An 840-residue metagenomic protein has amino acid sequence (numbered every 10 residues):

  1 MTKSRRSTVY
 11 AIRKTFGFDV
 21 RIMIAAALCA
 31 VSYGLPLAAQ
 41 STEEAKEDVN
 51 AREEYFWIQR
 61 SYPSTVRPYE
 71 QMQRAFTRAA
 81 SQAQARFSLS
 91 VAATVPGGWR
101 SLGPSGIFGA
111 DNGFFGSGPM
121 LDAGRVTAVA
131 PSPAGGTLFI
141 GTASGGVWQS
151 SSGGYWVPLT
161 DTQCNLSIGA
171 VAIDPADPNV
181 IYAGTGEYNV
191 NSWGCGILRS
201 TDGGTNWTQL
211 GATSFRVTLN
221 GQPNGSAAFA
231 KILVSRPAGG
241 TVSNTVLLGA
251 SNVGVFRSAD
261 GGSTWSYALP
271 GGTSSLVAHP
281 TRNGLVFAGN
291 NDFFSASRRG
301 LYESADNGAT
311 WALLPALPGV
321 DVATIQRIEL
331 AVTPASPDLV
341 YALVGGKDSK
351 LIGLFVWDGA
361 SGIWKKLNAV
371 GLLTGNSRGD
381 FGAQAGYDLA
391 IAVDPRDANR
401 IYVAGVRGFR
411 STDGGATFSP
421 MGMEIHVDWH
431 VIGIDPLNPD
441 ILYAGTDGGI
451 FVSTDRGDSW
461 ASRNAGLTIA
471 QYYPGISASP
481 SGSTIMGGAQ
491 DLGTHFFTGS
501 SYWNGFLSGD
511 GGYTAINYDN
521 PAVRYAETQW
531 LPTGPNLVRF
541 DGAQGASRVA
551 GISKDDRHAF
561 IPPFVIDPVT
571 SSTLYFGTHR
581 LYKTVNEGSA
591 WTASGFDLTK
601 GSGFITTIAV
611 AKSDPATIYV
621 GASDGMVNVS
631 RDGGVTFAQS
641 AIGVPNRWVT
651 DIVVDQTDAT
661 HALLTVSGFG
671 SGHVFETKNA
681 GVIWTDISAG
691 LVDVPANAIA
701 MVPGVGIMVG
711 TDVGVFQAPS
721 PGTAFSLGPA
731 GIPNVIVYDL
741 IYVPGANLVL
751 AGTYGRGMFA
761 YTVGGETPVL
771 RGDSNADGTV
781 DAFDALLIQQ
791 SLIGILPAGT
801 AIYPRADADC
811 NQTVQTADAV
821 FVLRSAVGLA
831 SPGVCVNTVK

Functional and structural regions predicted by a protein language model:
M1-F18: N-terminal secretory signal peptides that target proteins for export/translocation
R21-Y33: Bacterial N-terminal signal peptides
A39-Q40: Boundary of Sec targeting at the N-terminus
E43-G765: Beta-propeller blade termini and top-face loops
G765-K840: Cellulosome-associated attachment modules in secreted, modular CAZymes
